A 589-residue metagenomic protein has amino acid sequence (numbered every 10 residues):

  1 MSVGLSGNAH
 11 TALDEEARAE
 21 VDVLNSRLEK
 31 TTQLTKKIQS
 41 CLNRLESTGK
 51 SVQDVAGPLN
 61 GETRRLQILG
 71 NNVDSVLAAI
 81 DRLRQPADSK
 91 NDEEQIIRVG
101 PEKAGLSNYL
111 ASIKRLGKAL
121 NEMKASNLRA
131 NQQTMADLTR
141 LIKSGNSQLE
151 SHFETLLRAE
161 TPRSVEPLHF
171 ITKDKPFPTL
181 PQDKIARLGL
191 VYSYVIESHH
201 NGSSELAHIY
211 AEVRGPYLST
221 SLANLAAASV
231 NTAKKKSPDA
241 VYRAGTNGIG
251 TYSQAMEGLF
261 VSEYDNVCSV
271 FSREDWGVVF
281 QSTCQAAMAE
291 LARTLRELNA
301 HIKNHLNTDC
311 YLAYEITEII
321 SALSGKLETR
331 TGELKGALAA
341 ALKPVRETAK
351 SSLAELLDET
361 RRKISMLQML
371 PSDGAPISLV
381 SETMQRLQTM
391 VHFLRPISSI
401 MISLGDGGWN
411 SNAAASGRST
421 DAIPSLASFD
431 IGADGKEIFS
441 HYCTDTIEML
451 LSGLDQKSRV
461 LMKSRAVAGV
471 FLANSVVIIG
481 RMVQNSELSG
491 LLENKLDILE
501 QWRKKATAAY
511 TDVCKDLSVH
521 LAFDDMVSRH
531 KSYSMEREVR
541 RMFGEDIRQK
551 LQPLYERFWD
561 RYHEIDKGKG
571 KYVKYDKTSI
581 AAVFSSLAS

Functional and structural regions predicted by a protein language model:
M1-R18, D22-N25, E29: Long, compositionally biased low-complexity regions that are usually intrinsically disordered and enriched
V23, R27-D54, L404-A415, K436 (+1 more regions): Eukaryotic alpha-helical scaffold "rod" segments
E29-T32, K36-S321: Extended, noncatalytic alpha-helical scaffold/tether regions
V73, S452, K515-L517: Multipass alpha-helical transmembrane domains of eukaryotic endomembrane proteins
Q133, E205, I209, R293 (+5 more regions): Short sequence/structural elements of tandem HEAT/ARM alpha-solenoid repeats
S221-V483, I547, L551-K569, D576 (+1 more regions): Extended alpha-helical solenoid scaffold regions that build the rod-like backbones of large eukaryotic assemblies
K463, L472-S518: C-terminal structural cap/anchor segments
N485-S486, Q501, K505, A509 (+1 more regions): Extended, charged coiled-coil "stalk/tether" helices of large eukaryotic trafficking and scaffold proteins, i.e.
